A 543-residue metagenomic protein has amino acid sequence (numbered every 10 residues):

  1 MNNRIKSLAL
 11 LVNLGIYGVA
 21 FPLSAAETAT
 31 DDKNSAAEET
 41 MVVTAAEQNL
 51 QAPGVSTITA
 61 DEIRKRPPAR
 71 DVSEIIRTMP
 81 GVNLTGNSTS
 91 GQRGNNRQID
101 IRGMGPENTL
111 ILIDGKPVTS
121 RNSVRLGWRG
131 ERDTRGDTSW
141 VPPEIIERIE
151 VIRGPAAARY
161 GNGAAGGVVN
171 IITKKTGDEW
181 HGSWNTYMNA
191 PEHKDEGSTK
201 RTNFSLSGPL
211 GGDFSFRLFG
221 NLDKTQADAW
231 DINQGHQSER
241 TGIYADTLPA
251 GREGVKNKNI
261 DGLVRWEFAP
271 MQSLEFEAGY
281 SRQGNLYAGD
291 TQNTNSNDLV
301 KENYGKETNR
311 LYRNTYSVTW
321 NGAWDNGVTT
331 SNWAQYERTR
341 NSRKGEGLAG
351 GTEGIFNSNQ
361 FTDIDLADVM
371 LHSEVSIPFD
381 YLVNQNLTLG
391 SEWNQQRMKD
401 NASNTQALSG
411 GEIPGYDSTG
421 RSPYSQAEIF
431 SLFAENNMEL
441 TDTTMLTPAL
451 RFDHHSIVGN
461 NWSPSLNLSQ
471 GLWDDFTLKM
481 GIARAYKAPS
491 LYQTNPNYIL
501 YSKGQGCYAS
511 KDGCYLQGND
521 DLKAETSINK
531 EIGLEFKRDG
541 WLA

Functional and structural regions predicted by a protein language model:
D31, S73-R121: Extracytoplasmic beta-strand/coil segments of soluble accessory domains associated with Gram-negative outer-membrane
A37-A69, S73, Q98, S123-E131: N-terminal periplasmic "start-of-domain" segments of outer-membrane beta-barrel proteins
V72-I75, R97-D100, L112, G136-S139 (+3 more regions): N-terminal periplasmic accessory domains that precede and gate Gram-negative outer-membrane beta-barrel machines
P117-R153: Short acidic/polar hinge/loop motifs at secondary-structure boundaries that mediate gating or recognition
G177-N303: Periplasmic-side early beta-strands and strand-to-turn transitions of outer-membrane beta-barrels
G182-A190, M445-H455, W462, M480: Transmembrane beta-strand segments that form the barrel wall of outer-membrane beta-barrel proteins
L263-Q283, G305-G459, S469-W473: Face-selective signature of the C-terminal outer-membrane beta-barrel domain
K301-T315, T319-A323, R421-A427, G471 (+2 more regions): Outer-membrane beta-barrel signature, preferentially recognizing the C-terminal barrel domain of Gram-negative
